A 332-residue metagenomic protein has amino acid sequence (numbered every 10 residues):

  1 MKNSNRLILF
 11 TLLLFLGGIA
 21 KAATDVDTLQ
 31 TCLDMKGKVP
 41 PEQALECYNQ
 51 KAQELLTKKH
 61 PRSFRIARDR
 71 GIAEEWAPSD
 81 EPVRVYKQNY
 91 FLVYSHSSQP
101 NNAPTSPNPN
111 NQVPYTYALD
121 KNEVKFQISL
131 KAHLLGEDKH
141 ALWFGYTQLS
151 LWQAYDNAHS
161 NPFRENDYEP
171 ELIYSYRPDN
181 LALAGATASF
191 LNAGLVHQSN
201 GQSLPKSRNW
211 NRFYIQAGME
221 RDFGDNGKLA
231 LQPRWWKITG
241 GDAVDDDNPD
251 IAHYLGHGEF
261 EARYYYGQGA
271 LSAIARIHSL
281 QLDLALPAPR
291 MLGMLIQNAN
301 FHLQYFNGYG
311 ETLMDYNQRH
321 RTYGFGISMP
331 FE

Functional and structural regions predicted by a protein language model:
K2-I8: Bacterial N-terminal signal peptides that target proteins for export
G17-A20: N-terminal signal peptide c-region/cleavage motif recognized by signal peptidases
A22-L29: Cleaved targeting-peptide boundary
L33, K38, E42-A158, D167-P170: Outer-membrane beta-barrel initiation region
L55, H302-Q304, G308-L313, G324-F331: A cross-kingdom marker for long, charged
Q99-V113, D120, L135-G267, A275-I277 (+2 more regions): Outer-membrane pore/translocation modules
E169, L282-L286, H320-E332: Outer-membrane beta-barrel "beta-signal"
A270-A299: Glycine/small-residue-rich hydrophobic helix-like segments
